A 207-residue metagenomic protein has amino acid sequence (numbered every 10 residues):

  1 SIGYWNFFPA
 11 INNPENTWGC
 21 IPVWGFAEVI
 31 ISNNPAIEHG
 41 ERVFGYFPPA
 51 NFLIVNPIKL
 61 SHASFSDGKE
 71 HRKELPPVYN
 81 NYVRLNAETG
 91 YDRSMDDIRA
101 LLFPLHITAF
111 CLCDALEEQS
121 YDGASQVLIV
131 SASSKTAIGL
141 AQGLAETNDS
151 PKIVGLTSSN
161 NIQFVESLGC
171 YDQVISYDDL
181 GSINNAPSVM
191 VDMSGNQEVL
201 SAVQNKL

Functional and structural regions predicted by a protein language model:
G3-L53, K59: Glycine-rich beta-strand-centered segment in the early N-terminal region that forms part of a ligand/cofactor-binding
Y46-S125: NAD(P)H dinucleotide-binding glycine-rich loop of Rossmann-like/cofactor-binding domains, especially the beta1-alpha1
L112, G143-E146: Extended repeat-based interaction scaffolds and adjacent low-complexity, acidic/S/T/P-biased segments that form broad
G123-Q126, A202, L207: Long, contiguous secondary-structure blocks with strong helical propensity
V127-S131: Conserved N-terminal Rossmann-fold NAD(P)-binding element of oxidoreductases
A137-I138: N-terminal Rossmann-fold NAD(P) dinucleotide-binding loop
A145-L200, N205: Adenosine-nucleotide cofactor-binding segment
